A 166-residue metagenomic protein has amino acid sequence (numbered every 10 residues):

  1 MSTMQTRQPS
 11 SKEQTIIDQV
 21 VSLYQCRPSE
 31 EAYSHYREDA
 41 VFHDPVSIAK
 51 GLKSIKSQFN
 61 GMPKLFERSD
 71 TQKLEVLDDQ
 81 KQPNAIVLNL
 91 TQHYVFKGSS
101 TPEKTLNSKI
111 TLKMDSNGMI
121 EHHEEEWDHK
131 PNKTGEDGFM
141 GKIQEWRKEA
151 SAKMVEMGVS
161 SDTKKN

Functional and structural regions predicted by a protein language model:
S2-N166: C-terminal and inter-domain tail/linker signature
